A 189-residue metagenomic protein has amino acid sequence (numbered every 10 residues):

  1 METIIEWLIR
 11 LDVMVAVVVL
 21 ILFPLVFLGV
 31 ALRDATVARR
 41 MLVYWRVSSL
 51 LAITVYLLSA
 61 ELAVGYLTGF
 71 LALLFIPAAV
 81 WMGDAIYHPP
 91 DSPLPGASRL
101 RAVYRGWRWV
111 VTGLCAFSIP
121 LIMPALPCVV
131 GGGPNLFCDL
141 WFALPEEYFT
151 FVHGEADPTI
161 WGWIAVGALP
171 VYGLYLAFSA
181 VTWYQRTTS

Functional and structural regions predicted by a protein language model:
M1-L22, T159-V166: Hydrophobic transmembrane alpha-helical segments in integral membrane proteins
M1-L8, F27-V37, P93: Short juxtamembrane and helix-loop transition motifs at transmembrane-helix boundaries in membrane proteins
V17-D34, L176-A177: N-terminal signal-anchor/start-transfer transmembrane helix
L22-F27, S48-L57: Hydrophobic, membrane-inserted alpha-helices
A35, L57-Y66: Membrane-interface helix caps and helix-loop-helix hairpins in membrane proteins
T36-W45: Membrane-interfacial loop-to-transmembrane alpha-helix junctions, especially the N-terminal start
Y66-L140: Membrane-proximal helix-loop-helix units in multi-pass membrane proteins
G106-S189: C-terminal membrane-adjacent module
